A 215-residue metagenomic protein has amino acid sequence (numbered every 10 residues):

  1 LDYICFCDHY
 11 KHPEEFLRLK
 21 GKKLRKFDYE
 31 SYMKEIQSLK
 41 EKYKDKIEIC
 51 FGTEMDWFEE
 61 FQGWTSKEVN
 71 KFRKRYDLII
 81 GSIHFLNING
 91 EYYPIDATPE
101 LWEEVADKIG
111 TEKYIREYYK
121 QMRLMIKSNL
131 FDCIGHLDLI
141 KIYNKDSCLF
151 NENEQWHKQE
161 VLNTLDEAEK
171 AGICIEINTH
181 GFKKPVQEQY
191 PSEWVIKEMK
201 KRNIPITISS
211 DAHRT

Functional and structural regions predicted by a protein language model:
L1-E100, D107-K108, E112-R116: A metal-dependent hydrolase metal-coordination microenvironment
D2-Y3, C174, P205: Residue-level detector of anion-binding/catalytic polar loops
C5, F51, C133, I206-I208: Residue-level marker for buried hydrophobic side chains located in beta-strands that build the well-ordered beta-sheet
H9, L137, I204-T215: Short acidic/histidine-rich active-site segments
E15-F16, F61, N144-K145, V186-Q187 (+1 more regions): Short Asp/Glu-rich motifs
E48-I49, I177-T179, I204-I208: Short, surface-exposed connector motifs at secondary-structure boundaries
D56-W64, K183-P191, R214-T215: Acidic-and-aromatic substrate-binding clefts and catalytic sites of carbohydrate-active enzymes
R73-R202: Domain-core and long-helix interface of multi-subunit machines
